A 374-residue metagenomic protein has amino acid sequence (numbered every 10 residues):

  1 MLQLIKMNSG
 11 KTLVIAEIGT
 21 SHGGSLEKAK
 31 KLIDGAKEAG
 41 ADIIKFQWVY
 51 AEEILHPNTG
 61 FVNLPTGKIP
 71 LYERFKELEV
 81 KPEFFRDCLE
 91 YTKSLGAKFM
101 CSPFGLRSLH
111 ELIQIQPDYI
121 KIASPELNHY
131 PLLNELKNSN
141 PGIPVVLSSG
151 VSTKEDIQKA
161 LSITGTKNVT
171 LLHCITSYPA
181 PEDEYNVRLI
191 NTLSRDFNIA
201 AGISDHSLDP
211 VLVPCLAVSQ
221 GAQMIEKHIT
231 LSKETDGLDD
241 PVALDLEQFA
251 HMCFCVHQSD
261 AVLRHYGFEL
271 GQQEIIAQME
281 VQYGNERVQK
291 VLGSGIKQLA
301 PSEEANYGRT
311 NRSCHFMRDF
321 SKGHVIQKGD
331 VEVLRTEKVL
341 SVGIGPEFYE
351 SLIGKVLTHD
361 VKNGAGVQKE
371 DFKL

Functional and structural regions predicted by a protein language model:
M1-L374: Catalytic cores and adjacent flexible loops of soluble metabolic enzymes that perform enolate/carbanion chemistry on
